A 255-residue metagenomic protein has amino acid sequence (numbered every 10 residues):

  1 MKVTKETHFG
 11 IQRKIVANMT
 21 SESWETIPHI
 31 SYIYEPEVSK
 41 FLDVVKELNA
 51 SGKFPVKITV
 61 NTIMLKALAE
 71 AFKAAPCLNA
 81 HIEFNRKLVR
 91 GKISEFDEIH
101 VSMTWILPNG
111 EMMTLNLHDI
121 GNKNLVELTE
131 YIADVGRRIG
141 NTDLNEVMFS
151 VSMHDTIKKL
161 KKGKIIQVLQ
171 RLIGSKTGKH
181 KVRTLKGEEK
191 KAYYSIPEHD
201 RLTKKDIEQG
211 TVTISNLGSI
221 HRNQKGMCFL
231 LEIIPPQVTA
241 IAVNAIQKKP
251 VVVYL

Functional and structural regions predicted by a protein language model:
M1-L255: C-terminal catalytic/motor cores of large multi-domain enzyme assemblies
